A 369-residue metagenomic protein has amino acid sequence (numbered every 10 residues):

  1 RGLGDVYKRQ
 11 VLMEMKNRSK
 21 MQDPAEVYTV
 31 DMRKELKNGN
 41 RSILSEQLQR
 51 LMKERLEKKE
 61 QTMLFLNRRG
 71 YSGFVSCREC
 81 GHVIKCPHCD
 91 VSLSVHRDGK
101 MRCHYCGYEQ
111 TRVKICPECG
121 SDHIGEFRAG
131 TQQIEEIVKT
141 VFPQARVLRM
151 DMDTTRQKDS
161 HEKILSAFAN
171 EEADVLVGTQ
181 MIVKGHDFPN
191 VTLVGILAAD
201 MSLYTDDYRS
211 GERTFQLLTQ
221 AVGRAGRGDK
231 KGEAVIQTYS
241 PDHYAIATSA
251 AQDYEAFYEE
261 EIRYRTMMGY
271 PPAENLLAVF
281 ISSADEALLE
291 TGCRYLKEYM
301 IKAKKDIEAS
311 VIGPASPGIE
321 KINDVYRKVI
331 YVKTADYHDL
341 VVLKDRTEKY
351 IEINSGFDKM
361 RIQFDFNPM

Functional and structural regions predicted by a protein language model:
R1, D5-E290, K302, G318-E320 (+2 more regions): Inter-lobe coupling/hinge segments of SF2-like helicase ATPases
K58, D229-K230, D306-I307, S355-K359: Short helix-terminating capping/connector loops at secondary-structure junctions
L64, K302, I307, S355 (+1 more regions): Conserved beta/loop motifs at nucleotide-recognition and modification sites
L148, A303-P317, D358-D365: Short beta-strand elements
G292-E298, V342-Y350: Short amphipathic alpha-helices in soluble, non-transmembrane regions that often serve as interface/regulatory elements
E320-K333, F366-M369: Short, low-order "capping/linker" segments at domain edges
Y337, D345, K349-M369: Generic C-terminus detector
